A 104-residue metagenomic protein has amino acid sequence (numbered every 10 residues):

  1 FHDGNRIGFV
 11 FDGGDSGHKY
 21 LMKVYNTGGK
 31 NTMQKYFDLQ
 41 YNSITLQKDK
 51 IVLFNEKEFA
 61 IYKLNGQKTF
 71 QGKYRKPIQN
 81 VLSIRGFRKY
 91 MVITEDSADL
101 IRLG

Functional and structural regions predicted by a protein language model:
F1-G14, Y25: Extracytoplasmic beta-rich ectodomain segments of secreted or membrane-anchored proteins
F1-H2, Y36-D49, K76-K89: Repeated scaffold domains used in trafficking and secretory/extracellular systems, primarily beta-propellers
D3, H18, Q47-K48, N55-K57 (+2 more regions): Short loop/turn segments that connect beta-strands within the blades of beta-propeller domains, predominantly WD40
F9, L53, M91-V92: Residue position within the beta-strands of beta-propeller blades
S16-K23, E58-Y62, S97-L103: Structural motif
N26-G28, K63-Q67, G104: Short loop/turn segments that connect beta-strands within beta-propeller blades
G29-Y36, Q67-K73: A short beta-strand motif characteristic of beta-propeller blades
G72, P77-G104: Extracytoplasmic/periplasmic C-terminal soluble domains
